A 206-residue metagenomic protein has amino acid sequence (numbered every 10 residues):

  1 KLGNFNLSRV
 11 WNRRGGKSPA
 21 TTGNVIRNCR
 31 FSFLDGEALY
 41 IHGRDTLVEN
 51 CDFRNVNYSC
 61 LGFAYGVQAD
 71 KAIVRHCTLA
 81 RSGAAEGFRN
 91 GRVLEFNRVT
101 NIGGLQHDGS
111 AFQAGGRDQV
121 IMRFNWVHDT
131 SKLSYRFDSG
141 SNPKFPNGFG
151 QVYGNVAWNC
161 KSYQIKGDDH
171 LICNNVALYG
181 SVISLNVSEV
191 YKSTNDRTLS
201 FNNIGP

Functional and structural regions predicted by a protein language model:
K1, A20-G36, D45-Y58, Q68-A84 (+5 more regions): Right-handed parallel beta-helix
N4-R9, G15, E37-A38, S59-C60 (+5 more regions): Structural detector of coil-to-beta-strand junctions
S8-G16, T21, R30: Outer-membrane beta-barrel channel domains
R44, D138-G140: Active-site beta-loop-alpha junctions enriched in small/polar residues
G66, G140-P143: Flexible gly/pro/ser-rich segments immediately N-terminal to CXXCH heme-c attachment motifs in exported/periplasmic
G115: Acidic, glycine-rich low-complexity repeat segments characteristic of large secreted/surface-exposed proteins
